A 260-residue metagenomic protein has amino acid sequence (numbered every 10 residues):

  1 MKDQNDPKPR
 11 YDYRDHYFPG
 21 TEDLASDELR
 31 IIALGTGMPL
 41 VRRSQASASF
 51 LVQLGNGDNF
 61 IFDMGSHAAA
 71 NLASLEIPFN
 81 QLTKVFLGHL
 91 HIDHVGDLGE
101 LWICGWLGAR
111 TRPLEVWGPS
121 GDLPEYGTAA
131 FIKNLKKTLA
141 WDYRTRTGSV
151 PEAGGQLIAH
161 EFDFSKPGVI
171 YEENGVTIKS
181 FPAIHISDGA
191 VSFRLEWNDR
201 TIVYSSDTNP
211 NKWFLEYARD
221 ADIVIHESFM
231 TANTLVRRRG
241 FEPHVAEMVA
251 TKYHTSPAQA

Functional and structural regions predicted by a protein language model:
M1-V203, N209: Binuclear metal-dependent hydrolase catalytic cores
S192, N198-T201, N209-A260: Cap/insert and terminal regions of metallo-dependent hydrolase folds
